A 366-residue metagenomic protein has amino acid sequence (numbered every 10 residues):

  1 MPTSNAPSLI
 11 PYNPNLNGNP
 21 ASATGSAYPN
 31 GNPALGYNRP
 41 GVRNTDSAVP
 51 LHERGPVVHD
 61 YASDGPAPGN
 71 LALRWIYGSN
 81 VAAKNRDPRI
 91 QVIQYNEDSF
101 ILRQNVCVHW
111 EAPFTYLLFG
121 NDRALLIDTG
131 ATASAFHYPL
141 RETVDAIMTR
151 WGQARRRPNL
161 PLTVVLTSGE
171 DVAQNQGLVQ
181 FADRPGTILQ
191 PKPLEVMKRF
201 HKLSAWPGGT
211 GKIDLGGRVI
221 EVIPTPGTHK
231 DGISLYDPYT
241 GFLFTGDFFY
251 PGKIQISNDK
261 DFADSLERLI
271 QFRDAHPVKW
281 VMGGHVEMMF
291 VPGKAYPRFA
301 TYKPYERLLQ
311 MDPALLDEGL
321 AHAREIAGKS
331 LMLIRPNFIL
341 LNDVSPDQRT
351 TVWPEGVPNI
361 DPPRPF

Functional and structural regions predicted by a protein language model:
M1-P11: N-terminal acidic, proline/glycine-rich, low-complexity intrinsically disordered segments
L9-G18, G25-A82, E267-F366: Accessory terminal helices/loops
K84, V108-E111, P226-T228: A short catalytic or substrate-binding loop motif that flags glycine-/basic-rich loops and adjacent residues that bind
P88-R150, L235-F248: Conserved beta-strand hairpin/beta-sheet module of binuclear metal-dependent hydrolase folds, prominently
N96-I101, T210, G217-E221: Short, hydrophobic/aromatic-rich segments at coil-to-beta transitions
E111, A135, A173-Q176, V196-R199 (+3 more regions): Short catalytic/ligand-binding loop motif for oxyanion handling, primarily in non-cytosolic enzymes, centered on
A124, A131-A133, V219-P226, K230-E318: Metallo-beta-lactamase
A131-R218: Active-site HxH/HxHxD metal-binding segment of metal-dependent hydrolases
